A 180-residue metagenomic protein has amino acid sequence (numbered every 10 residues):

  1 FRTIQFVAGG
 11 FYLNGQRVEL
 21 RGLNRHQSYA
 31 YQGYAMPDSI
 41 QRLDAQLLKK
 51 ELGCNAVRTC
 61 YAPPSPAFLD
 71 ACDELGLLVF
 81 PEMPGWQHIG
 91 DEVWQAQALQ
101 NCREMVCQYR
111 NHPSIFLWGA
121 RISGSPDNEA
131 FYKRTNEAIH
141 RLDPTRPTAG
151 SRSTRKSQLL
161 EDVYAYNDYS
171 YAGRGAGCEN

Functional and structural regions predicted by a protein language model:
F1-K50, D70: N-terminal carbohydrate-binding accessory modules
K50, A56-N180: Substrate-binding/catalytic cleft of secreted carbohydrate-active enzymes, primarily glycoside hydrolases
